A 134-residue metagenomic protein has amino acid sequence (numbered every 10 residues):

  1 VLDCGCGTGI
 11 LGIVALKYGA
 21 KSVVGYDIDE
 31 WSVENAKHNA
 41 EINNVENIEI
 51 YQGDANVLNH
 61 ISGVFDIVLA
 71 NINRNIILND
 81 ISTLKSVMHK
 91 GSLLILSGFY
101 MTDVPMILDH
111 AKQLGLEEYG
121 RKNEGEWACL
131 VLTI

Functional and structural regions predicted by a protein language model:
V1-N56: Conserved SAM/SAH cofactor-binding pocket of Class I
D27-W31, I72, F99: Short beta->alpha hinge that forms the Motif I/post-I loop of the SAM-binding pocket
W31-N35, I76, D103: Conserved short alpha-helix immediately C-terminal to the canonical SAM/SAH-binding motif I of Rossmann-like
N56-I67: A short acidic, Gly/Pro-enriched loop at the edge of an enzyme's catalytic core that lines a small-molecule cofactor
I67-L78: A short SAM/SAH-binding and catalytic strip from SAM-dependent methyltransferases
L78-L93: A short glycine-rich, Lys/Arg-flanked "PGG" loop and its adjoining helix->strand segment in the class I
G91-V104: ADP-ribose/adenylate-binding Rossmann-like module
E117-I134: Core SAM-dependent methyltransferase catalytic element
